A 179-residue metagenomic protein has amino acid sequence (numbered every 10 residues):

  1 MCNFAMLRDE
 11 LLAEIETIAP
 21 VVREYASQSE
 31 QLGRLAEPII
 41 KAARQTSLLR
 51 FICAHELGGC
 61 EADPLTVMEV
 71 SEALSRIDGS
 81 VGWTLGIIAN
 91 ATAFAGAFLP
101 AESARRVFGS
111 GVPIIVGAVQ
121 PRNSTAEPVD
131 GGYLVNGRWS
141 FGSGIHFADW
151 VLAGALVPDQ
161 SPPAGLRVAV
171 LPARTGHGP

Functional and structural regions predicted by a protein language model:
C2-A5, I18-Y25: Generic N-terminal amphipathic, Lys/Arg-enriched alpha-helix
R8-E16: Structured, charged N-terminal subsegments at the starts of enzyme catalytic cores and at intra-chain domain/subunit
L11, R23-A26, H55-E56: A short, structure-level motif marking secondary-structure boundaries and short turns
E16-P20, L48-R50: A short alpha-helix capping/helix-coil boundary motif
E24-G33, S80-G82: A glycine-/small-polar-enriched, mobile loop at the entrance of the PLP active site in fold-type I
E37-Q45, L49-A148, S161-P162: Glycine-rich flavin
R138-H177: DPxDG-like acidic metal-binding loop motif
